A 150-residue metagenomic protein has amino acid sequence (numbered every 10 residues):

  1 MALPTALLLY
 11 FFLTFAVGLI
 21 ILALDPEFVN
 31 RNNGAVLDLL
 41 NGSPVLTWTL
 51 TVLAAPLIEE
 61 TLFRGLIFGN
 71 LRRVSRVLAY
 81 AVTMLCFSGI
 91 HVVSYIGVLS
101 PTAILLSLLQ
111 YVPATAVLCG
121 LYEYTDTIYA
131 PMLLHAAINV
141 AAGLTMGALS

Functional and structural regions predicted by a protein language model:
M1-A6, V77-A81: Transmembrane alpha-helical segments of multi-pass membrane proteins
M1-T5, L22-L24, E123-D126: Membrane-helix interface linkers and caps
L3, L7, D38-L46: Alpha-helical membrane-spanning segments of integral membrane proteins, especially the hydrophobic core of TM bundles
T5-L22: Hydrophobic core of alpha-helical transmembrane segments in multi-pass integral membrane proteins
F11-F15, G42-S150: Transmembrane helix-loop-helix hairpins at the membrane interface of multi-pass integral membrane proteins
I20, N32-V36, I67-V74: Hydrophobic alpha-helical segments of integral membrane proteins, encompassing both true transmembrane helices
A23-N41: Membrane-interface interhelical connector segments
